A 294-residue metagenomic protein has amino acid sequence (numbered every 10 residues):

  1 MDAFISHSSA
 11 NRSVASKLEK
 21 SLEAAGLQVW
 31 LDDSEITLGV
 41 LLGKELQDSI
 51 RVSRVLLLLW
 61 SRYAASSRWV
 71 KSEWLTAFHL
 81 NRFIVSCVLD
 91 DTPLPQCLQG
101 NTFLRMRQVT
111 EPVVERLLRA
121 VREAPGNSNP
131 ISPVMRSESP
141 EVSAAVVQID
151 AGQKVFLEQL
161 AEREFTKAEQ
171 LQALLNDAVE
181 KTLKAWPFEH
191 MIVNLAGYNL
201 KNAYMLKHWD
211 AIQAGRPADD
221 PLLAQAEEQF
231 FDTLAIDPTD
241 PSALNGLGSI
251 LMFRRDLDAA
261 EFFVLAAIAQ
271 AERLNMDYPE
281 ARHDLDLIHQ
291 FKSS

Functional and structural regions predicted by a protein language model:
M1-L58, Y63, F78-F83, V88 (+3 more regions): Conserved N-terminal substructure of TIR/SEFIR domains
K71, E111, R116-R119, E123-A185: Long, contiguous interaction/recruitment modules in multidomain scaffold/adaptor proteins
T92-F103: Glycine-rich, charge-decorated loop segments at or immediately adjacent to ligand/cofactor-binding or catalytic sites
P140-T166, A185-Q213, P241-F253, P279-F291: Amphipathic alpha-helical repeat scaffolds of TPR domains
F165, Q172-L175, V179-E180, L223 (+3 more regions): Hydrophobic/aromatic packing residues within the alpha-helices of TPR/SEL1-like helical repeat arrays
K167-Q170, L174, A218, Q225 (+1 more regions): Alpha-helical positions within canonical tetratricopeptide repeat
A185, I236, Q270-L274: Structural marker of alpha-solenoid helical repeat scaffolds
D258-N275, D286: TPR/TPR-like (Sel1-like) alpha-helical repeat modules
